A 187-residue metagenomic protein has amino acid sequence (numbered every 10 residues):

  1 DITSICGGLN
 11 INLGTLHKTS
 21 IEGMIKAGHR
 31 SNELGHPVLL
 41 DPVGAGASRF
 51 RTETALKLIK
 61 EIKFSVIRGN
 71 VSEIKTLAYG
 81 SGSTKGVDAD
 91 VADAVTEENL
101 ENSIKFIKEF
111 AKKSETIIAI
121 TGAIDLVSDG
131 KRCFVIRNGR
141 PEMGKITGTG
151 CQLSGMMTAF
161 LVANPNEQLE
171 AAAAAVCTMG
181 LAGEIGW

Functional and structural regions predicted by a protein language model:
D1, K18, A45-G46, E73-T76: Short gly/pro/ser/thr-enriched loop/turn and capping motifs at secondary-structure boundaries
D1-I25, R30-N32, P37, I104-W187: Small-residue (G/A/S/T)-rich helix-start motifs and N-terminal tracts that mark the onset
C6-G14, V38-V43, G86-V95: Short, basic, glycine/proline-bearing loop/turn elements
G14-T15, V43-A45, V71-S72, A123-I124: Short, ordered loop/turn segments at secondary-structure junctions
S20-G69: Glycine/small-residue-rich loop that forms an oxyanion/phosphate-binding "nest" at active or ligand-binding sites
T52-C133: Conserved phosphate/ATP/ADP-binding segment of small-molecule kinases
